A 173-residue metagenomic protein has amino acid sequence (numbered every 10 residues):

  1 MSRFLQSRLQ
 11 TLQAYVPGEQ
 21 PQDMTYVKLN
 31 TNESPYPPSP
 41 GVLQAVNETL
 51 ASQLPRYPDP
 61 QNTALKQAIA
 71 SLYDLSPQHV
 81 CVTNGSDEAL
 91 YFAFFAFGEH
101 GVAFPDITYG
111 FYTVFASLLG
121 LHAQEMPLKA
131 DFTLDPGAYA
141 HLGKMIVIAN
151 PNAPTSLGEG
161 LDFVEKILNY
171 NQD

Functional and structural regions predicted by a protein language model:
M1-R56, L142, V147-N150: N-terminal "arm"/small-domain region of PLP-dependent enzymes with the aminotransferase-like
N32-P35, S86-D87, Y109, N150-P154: Short glycine-rich anion-binding loops that position phosphate/pyrophosphate groups of nucleotides and phosphorylated
P37, L90-Y91, Y112-T113, T155-L157: Glycine/Thr-rich phosphate-binding loops of Rossmann-like dinucleotide-binding domains
T63-V102, L119: Phosphate-binding glycine-rich loop
H100, L121, Y170-D173: A short helix->loop->beta-strand "cap" motif at the edges of active sites that frequently abuts
D106, E125-K129: Short beta->alpha connector loops at strand-helix junctions that form conserved, small/polar/Pro-enriched
K129-D173: Active-site phosphate-binding strand-loop segment of PLP-dependent enzymes
